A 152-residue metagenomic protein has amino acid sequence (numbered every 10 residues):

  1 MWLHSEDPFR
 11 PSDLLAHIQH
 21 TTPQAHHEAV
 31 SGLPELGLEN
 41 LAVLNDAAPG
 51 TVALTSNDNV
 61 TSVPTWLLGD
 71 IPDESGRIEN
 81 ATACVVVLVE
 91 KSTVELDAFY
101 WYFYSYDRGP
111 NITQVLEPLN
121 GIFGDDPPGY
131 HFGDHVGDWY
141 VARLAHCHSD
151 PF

Functional and structural regions predicted by a protein language model:
M1-D138, H146, D150-F152: A domain-level signal for the mature, folded cores of soluble proteins
